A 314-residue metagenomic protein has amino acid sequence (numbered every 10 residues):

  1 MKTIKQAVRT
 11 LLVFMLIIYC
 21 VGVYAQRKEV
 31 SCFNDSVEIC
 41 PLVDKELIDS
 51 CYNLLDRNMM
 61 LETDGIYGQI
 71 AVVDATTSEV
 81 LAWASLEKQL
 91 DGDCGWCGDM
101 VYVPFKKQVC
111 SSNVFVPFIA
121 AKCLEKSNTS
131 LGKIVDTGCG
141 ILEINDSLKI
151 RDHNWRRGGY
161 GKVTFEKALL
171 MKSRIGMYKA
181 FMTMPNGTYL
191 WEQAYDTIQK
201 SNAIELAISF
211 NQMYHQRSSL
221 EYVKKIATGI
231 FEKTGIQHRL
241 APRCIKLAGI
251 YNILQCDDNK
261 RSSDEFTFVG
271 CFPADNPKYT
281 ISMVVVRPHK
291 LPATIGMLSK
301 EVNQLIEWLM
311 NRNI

Functional and structural regions predicted by a protein language model:
M1-Q26: Bacterial Sec-dependent N-terminal signal peptides
R27-S31, E87, T183-N313: Active-site beta-strand/loop architecture of penicillin-binding DD-peptidases
V30-D35, I39-F115, S127-N128: Short pre-catalytic segments that frame enzyme active sites
N34-V43, Y102-V109, I150-R156, V163-E166 (+4 more regions): Second-shell loop/turn segments in exported
C51, I70, S78, V114-C123 (+9 more regions): Residue-level preference for non-acidic, small/hydrophobic
M60-V73, L131-I134, F181, E192-Q193 (+2 more regions): Surface-exposed patches in mature extracellular/periplasmic domains of secreted proteins
D74-D93, L124-T129, G140-I144, M171-R174 (+3 more regions): Glycine-rich, acidic and aromatic/proline-enriched surface loops and short helix-turn segments that act as binding
T76, P104, T129-M182, N186-L190: Conserved catalytic neighborhood of penicillin-recognizing serine enzymes
